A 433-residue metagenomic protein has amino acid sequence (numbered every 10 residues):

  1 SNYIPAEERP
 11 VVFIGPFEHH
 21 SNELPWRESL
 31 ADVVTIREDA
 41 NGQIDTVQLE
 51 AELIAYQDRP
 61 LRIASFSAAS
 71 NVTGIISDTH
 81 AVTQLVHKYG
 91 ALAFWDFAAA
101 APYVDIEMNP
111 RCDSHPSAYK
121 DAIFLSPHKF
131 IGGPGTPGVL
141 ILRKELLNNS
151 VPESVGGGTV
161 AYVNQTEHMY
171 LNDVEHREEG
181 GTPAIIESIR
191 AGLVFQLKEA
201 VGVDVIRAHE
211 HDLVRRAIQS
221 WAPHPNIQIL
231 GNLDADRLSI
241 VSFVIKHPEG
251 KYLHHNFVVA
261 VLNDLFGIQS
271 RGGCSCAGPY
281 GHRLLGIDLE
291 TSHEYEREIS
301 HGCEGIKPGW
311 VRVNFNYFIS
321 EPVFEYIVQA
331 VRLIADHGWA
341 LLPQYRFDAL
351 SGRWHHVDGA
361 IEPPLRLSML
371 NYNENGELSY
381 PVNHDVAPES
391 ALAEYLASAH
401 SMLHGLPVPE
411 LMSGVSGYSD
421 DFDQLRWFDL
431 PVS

Functional and structural regions predicted by a protein language model:
S1-A6, H115, R177-E178, I186 (+3 more regions): Non-catalytic terminal extensions of PLP-dependent enzymes
N2-I63: PLP-dependent aminotransferase-class I/II
F13, F94-D96, F124, L230 (+1 more regions): Structural detector of well-ordered beta-strand residues that form the stable sheet scaffold of enzyme domains
L24, V34, T46-I54, H80 (+3 more regions): Amphipathic, non-transmembrane alpha-helical secondary structure
T46-L53, L61-S65, I75-A122: Catalytic PLP-binding core of fold-type I/II PLP enzymes
A101-P102, N109-A118, K144-Y170, G272-E304: Flexible glycine/proline-rich, aromatic-decorated loop/lid segments
H128-R216: Active-site C-terminal subdomain of aminotransferase-like
